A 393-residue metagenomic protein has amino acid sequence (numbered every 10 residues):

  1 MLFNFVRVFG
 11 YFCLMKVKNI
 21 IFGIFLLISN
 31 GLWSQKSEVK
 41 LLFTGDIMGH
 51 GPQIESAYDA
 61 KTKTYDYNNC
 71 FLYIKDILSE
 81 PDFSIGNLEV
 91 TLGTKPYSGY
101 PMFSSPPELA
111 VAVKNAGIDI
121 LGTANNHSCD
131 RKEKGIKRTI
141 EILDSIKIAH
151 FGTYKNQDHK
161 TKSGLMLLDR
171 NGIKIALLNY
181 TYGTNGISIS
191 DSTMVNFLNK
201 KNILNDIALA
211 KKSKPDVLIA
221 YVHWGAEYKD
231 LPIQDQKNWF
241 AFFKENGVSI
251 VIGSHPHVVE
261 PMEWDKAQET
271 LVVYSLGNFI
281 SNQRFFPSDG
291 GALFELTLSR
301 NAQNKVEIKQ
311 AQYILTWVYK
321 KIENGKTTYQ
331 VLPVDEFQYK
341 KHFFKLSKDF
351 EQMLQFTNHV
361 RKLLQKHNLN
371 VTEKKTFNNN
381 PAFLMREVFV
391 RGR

Functional and structural regions predicted by a protein language model:
L2, M15-K16: N-terminal hydrophobic targeting signals that begin at the initiator methionine
F3-N4, Y11: Short, positively charged and aromatic/hydrophobic N-terminal segments
R7, K16-G23: Sec-dependent signal peptide recognition, specifically the positively charged N-region followed immediately by
Y11-C13, W33: Intrinsic disorder/low-complexity segments
Q35-R393: Acidic, metal/ion-coordinating pockets
